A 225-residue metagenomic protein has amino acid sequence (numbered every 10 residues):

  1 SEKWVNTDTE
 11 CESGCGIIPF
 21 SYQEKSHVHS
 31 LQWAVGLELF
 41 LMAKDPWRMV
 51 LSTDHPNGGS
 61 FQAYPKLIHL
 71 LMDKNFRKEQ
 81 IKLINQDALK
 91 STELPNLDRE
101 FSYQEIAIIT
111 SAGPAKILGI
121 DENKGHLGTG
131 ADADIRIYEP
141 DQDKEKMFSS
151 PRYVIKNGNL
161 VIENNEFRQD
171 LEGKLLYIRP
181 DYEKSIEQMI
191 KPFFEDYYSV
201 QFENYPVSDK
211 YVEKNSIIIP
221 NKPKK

Functional and structural regions predicted by a protein language model:
S1-L37, D45-G58, F76: Active-site core of metal-dependent hydrolases
L37-E38, E122: A generic local structural motif
W47-R48, G59-K225: Active-site microenvironment of metallo-dependent hydrolases
